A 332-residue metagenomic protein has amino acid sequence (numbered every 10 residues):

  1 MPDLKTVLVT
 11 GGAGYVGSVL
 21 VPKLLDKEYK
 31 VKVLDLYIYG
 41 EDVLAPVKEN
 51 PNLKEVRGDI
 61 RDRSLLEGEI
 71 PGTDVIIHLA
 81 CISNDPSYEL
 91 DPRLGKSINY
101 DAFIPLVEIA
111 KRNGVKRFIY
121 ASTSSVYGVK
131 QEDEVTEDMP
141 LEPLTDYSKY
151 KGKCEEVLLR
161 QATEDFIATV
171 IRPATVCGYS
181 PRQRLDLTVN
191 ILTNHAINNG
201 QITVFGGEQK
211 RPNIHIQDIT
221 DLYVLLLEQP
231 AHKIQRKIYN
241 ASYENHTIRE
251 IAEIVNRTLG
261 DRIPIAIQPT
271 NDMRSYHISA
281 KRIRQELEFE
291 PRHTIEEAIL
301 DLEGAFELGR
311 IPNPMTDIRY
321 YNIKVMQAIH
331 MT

Functional and structural regions predicted by a protein language model:
M1-V75: N-terminal Rossmann/SDR dinucleotide-binding element
T10, L34, I76-L79, F118-T123 (+1 more regions): SDR active-site strand-loop-helix element
V43-L44, P86-R93, V129-D133, P181-R182: Conserved catalytic-core motifs of eukaryotic protein kinase domains, centered on the activation segment
I60-I98: NAD(P)H-binding glycine-rich loop region in Rossmannoid oxidoreductase-like domains and their noncatalytic homologs
R61, L94-P105, L141, T145 (+1 more regions): Glycine-rich NAD(P)-binding loop of the Rossmann-fold in SDR/ketoreductase-type enzymes
I104-D146: Conserved Rossmann-fold NAD(P)-dependent oxidoreductase catalytic core, especially the SDR/UDP-sugar
E156-R211, I216-L227, V255-R257: NAD(P)-dependent short-chain dehydrogenase/reductase
G200, F205-E208, P212-T332: C-terminal substrate-binding subdomain of Rossmann-fold SDR/epimerase-dehydratase oxidoreductases
